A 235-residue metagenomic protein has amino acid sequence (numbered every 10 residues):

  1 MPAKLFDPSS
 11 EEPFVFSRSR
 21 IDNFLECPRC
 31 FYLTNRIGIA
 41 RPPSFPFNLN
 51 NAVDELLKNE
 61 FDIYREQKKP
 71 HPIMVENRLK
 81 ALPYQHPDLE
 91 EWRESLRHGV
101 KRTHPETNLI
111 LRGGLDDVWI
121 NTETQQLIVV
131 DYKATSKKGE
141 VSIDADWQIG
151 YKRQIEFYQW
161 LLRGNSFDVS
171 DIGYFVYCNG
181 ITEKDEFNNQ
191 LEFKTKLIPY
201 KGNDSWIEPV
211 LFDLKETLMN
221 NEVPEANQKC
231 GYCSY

Functional and structural regions predicted by a protein language model:
M1-Q126: Metal-dependent nuclease catalytic cores that hydrolyze phosphodiester bonds in DNA/RNA, characterized by
S10-E11, A40-R41, S136-V141, E208-E216: Short amphipathic alpha-helical segments and their helix-coil junctions
L25, I37, E66, A134-K137 (+4 more regions): Hydrophobic/aromatic-lined pockets within catalytic cores
P43-S44, E140-A145, N221: Short, polar/flexible loop-turn hinges at active-site or ligand-entry regions and domain interfaces
S44, Y174, C233: Catalytic phosphate/metal-binding cores of nucleic-acid and nucleotide-processing enzymes, i.e., regions that mediate
E94-P209: Mg2+/Mn2+-dependent nuclease catalytic core
L197-S234: Polybasic (Lys/Arg-rich)
